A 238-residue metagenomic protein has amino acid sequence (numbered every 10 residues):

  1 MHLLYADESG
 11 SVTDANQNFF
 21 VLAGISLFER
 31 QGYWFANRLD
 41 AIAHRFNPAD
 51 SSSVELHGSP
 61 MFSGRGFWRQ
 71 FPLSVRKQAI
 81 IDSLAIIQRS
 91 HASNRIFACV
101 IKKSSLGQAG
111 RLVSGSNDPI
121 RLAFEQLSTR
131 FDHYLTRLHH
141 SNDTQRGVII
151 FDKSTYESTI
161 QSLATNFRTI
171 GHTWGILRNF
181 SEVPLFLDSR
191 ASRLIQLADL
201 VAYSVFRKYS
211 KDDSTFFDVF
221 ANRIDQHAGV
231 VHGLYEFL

Functional and structural regions predicted by a protein language model:
M1-L238: Phosphate-ester processing/binding pockets and catalytic centers
